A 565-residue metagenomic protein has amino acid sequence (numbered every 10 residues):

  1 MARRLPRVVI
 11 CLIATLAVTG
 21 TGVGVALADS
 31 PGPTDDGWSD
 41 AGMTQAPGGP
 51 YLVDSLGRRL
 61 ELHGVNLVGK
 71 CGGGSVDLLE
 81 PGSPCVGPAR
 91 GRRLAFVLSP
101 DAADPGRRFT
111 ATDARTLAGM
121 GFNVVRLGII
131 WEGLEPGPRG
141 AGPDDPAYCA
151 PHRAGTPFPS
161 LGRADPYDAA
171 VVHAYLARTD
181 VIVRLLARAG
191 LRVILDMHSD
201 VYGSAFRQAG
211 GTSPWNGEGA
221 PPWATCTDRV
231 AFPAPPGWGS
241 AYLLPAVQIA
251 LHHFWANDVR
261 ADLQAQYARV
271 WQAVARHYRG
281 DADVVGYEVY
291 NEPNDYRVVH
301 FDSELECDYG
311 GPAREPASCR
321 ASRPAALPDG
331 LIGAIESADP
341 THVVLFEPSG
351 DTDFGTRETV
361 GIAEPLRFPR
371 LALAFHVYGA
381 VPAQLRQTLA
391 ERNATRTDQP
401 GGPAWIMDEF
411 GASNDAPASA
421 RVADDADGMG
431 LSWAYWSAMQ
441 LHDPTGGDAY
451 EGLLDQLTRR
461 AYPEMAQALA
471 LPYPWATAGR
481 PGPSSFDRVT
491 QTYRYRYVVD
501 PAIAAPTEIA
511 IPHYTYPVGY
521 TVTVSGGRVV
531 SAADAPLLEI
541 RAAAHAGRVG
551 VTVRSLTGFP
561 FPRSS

Functional and structural regions predicted by a protein language model:
M1-A28: Secretory targeting and sorting signals
L27-V65: N-terminal module-boundary/linker segments of secreted carbohydrate-active enzymes
P47-Y51, R59-L62, N66-V343, P348-G355: Active-site mouth of glycoside hydrolases
H63, G350, V377-A476: Substrate-binding cleft of secreted/luminal carbohydrate-active enzymes
R115-G121, R276-A282, G361-P369, R392-P400 (+1 more regions): Acidic (Asp/Glu)-rich catalytic clusters
V285, N291, H342, P348 (+1 more regions): Aromatic- and acid-rich polysaccharide-binding/catalytic face of secreted or lumenal carbohydrate-active enzymes
L457-Y516, T521-D534: Surface beta-strand/loop "capping" patches
A466-R480, A505, D534-S565: C-terminal beta-strand-rich structural cap/linker in extracellular carbohydrate-active enzymes
